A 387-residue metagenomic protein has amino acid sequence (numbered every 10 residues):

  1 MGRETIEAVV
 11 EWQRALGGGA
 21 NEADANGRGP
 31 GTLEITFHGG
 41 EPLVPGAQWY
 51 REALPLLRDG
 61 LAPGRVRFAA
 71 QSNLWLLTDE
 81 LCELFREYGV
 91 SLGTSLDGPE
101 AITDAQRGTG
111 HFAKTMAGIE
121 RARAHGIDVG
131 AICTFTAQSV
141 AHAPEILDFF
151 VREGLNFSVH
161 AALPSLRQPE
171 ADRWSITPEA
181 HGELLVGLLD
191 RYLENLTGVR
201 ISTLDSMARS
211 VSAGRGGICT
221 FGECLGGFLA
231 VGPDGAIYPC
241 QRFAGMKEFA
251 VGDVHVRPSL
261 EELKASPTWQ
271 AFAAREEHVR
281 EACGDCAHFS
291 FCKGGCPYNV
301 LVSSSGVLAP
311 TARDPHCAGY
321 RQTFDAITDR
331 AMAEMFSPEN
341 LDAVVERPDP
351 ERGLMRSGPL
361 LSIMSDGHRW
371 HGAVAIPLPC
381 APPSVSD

Functional and structural regions predicted by a protein language model:
R3-T36, P45-P164: Radical SAM/AdoMet-radical enzyme domain recognition
G29, G222-E223, E277: Short, flexible hinge/linker loops that cap or flank conserved catalytic cores
G40: Active-site neighborhood of divalent metal-dependent phosphoester/pyrophosphate hydrolases
S95-D97, A162, F243, V254 (+1 more regions): Generic beta-structure capping elements
T109-E120, A124-L225, A230, D234 (+3 more regions): Radical SAM enzyme [4Fe-4S]-AdoMet core and its adjacent flexible, acidic and glycine-rich loops/tails across
G245-D387: Flexible mid-to-C-terminal extensions adjoining Fe-S/redox cofactors in radical SAM and related proteins
